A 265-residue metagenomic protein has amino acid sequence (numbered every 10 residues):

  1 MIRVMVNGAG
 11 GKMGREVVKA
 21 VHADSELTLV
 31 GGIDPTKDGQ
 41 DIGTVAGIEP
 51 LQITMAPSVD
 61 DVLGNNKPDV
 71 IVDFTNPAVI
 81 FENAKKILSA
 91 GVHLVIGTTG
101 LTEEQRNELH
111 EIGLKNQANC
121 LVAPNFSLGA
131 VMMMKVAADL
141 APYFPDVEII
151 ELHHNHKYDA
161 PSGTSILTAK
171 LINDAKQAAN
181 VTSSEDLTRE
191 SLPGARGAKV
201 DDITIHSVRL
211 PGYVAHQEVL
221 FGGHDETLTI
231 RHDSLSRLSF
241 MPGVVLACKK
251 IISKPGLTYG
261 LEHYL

Functional and structural regions predicted by a protein language model:
I2: Nucleotide donor/acceptor-binding cores
M5-N7, K12-N66, P145-L265: C-terminal substrate-binding/catalytic lobe of Rossmann-fold NAD(P)-dependent oxidoreductases
N7, F74-T75, G97-T98, A123 (+1 more regions): Structural motif
P35, T99-L101, N125-S127, L152-N155: Short, ordered loop/turn segments at secondary-structure junctions
D60-D61, N66-S89, G100-Q105: Beta-loop-alpha module in the N-terminal Rossmann-like domain of NAD(P)-dependent dehydrogenases, especially those
K85, T98-C120: Rossmann-fold NAD(P)-binding glycine/threonine-rich loop
A90-H93, N116-A118: A short helix->loop->beta-strand "cap" motif at the edges of active sites that frequently abuts
M132-F144, A160: Rossmann-like NAD(P)H-binding beta-loop-alpha module
